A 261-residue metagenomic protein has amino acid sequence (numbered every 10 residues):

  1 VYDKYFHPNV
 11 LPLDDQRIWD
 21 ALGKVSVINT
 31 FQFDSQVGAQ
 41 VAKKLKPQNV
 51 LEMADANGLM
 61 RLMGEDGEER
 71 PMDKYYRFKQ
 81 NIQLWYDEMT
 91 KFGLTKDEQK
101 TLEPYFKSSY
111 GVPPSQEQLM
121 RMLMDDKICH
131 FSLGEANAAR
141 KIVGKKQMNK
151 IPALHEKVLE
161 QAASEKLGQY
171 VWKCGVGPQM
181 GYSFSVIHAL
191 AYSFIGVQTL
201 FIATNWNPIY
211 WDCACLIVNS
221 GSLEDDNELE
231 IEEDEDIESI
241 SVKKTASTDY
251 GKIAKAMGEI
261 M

Functional and structural regions predicted by a protein language model:
V1-M261: Noncatalytic, beta-rich nucleic-acid-contacting surfaces in large DNA/RNA-processing enzymes
